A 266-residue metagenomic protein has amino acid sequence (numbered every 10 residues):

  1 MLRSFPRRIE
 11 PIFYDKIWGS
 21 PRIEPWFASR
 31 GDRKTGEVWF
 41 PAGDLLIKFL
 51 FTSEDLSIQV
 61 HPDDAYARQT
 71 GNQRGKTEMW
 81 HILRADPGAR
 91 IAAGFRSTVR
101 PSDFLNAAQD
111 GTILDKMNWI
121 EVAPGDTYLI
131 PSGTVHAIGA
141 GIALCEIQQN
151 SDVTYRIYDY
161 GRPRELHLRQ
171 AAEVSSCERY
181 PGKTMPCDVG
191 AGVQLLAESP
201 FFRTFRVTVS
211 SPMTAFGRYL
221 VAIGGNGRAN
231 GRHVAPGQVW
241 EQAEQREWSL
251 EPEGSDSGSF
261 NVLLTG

Functional and structural regions predicted by a protein language model:
M1-V99, T154, D159-Y180, T204: Transition-metal
I47-F49, L56, E78-H81, W119-I120 (+3 more regions): His/acidic/aromatic-lined binding-pocket segments of jelly-roll/cupin-type domains and related regulatory beta-sandwich
P62, L83-D86, F95-S97, A108 (+5 more regions): Short, structured patches in soluble enzyme cores that scaffold and shape functional sites
E78-H81, A137-Y160, G254-G266: A short hydrophobic beta-strand segment most commonly corresponding to one strand of the jelly-roll/cupin
T98-D110, T214-V221: Short, basic/aromatic beta-hairpin or loop at an interaction surface
N106-M117, R228: Short, structured beta-strand/loop micro-motifs enriched in basic residues and often containing a Trp
M117-L129, I138, R228-L250: Short acidic-glycine-tyrosine-enriched beta hairpin
L166-S210, A215-G217: Functionally critical, mid-to-C-terminal surface segments that flank or help form catalytic/ligand
